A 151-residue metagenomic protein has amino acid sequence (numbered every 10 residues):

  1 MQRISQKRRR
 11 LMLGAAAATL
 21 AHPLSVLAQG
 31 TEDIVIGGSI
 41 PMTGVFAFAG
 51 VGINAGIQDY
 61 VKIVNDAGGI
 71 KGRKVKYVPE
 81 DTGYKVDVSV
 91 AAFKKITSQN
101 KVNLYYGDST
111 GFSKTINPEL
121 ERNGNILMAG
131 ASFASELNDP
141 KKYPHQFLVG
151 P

Functional and structural regions predicted by a protein language model:
M1-A18: N-terminal secretory signal peptides and thylakoid transit peptides that target proteins across membranes
L27-G38, G69-K74: Immediate post-signal peptide segment of exported/extracytoplasmic ligand-binding proteins
I34-Q58, E80-V86, S109: Extracytoplasmic "Venus flytrap"
A55-Y77: Signal peptide-proximal N-terminal region of secreted/periplasmic/extracellular or secretory-lumen proteins
I70-T82, K142-H145: Short beta-strand elements in bilobed, periplasmic/extracellular small-molecule ligand-binding domains
V75-Q99: Structural motif
D87, K101-P151: Extracytoplasmic ligand/sensor domains, especially the bilobed periplasmic-binding protein
